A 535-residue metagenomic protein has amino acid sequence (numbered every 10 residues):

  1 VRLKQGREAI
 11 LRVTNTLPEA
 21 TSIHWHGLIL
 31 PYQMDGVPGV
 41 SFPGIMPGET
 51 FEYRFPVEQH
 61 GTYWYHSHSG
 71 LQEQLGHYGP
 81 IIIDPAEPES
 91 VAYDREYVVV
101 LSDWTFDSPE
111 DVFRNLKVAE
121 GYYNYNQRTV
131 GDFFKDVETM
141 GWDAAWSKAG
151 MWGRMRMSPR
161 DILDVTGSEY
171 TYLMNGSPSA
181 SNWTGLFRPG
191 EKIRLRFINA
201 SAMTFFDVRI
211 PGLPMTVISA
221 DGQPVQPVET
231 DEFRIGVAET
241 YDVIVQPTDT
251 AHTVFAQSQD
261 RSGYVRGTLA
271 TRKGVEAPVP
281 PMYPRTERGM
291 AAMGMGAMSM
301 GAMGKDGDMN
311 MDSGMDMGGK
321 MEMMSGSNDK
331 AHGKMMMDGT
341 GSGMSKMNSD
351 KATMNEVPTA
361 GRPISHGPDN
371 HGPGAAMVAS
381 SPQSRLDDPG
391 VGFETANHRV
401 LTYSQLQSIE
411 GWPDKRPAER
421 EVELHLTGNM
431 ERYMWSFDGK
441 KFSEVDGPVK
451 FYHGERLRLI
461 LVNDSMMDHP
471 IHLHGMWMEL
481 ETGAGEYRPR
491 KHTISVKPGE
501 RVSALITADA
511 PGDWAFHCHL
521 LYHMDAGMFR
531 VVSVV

Functional and structural regions predicted by a protein language model:
V1-V237, V243-I244, G274-M347, H425 (+7 more regions): Histidine-centered copper-binding motifs that mark active-site loops of extracellular/periplasmic copper enzymes
L71-H77, A251, S258-R266, Y522-G527: Short acidic/polar inter-strand loop motif in beta-rich domains
Y93, L116, S168-Y170, G176 (+6 more regions): Non-transmembrane, membrane-proximal soluble domains of secreted or membrane proteins
T204, H252-V254: Interaction-mediating elements
Y241, F255-A256, L457-L459: Long compositionally biased, domain-poor regions of proteins
G339, N348-L406, E410-E423, S436-F437: PEST-like low-complexity, intrinsically disordered acidic/proline/serine-rich tracts that flank trafficking/processing
S408-Y433, D438, S443-M478: C-terminal substrate/ligand-recognition segments
V462, M466-I471, M476-A526, R530-V535: C-terminal soluble interaction/assembly domains
